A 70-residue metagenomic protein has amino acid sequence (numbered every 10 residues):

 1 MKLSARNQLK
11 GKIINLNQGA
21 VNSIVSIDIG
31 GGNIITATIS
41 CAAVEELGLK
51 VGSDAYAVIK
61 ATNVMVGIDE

Functional and structural regions predicted by a protein language model:
M1-E70: Non-catalytic connector elements of ABC transporters
